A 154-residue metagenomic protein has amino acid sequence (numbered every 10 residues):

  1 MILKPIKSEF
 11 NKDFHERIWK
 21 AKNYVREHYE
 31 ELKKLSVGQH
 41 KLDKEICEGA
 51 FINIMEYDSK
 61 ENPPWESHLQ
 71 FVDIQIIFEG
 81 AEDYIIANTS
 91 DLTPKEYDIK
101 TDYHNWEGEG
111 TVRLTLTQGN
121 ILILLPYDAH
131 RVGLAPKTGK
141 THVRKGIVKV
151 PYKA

Functional and structural regions predicted by a protein language model:
M1-K41, E45-E48: Surface/interface-facing alpha-helical segments and adjacent flexible terminal/loop regions used for partner/assembly
Q39-W65, Q70-F78, I86: A short glycine-rich, His/Asp/Glu-containing loop-to-beta-strand
Q70-V72, I76-E82, N88-D91, I99-H104: Glycine- and acidic-residue-biased ligand/ion/polar-headgroup-sensing regions
I74, I121-I123, K140-A154: A short hydrophobic beta-strand segment most commonly corresponding to one strand of the jelly-roll/cupin
D83-Y84, L92-T93, V112-L114, N120: Conserved, well-structured core segments that form or line functional sites
I86-N88, G133-P136: A short secondary-structure junction signal
K95-L114: An anionic, turn-rich surface loop/hairpin at beta-sheet edges that serves as a generic interaction/coordination patch
T115-A135: Conserved metal-binding segment of the jelly-roll/cupin
